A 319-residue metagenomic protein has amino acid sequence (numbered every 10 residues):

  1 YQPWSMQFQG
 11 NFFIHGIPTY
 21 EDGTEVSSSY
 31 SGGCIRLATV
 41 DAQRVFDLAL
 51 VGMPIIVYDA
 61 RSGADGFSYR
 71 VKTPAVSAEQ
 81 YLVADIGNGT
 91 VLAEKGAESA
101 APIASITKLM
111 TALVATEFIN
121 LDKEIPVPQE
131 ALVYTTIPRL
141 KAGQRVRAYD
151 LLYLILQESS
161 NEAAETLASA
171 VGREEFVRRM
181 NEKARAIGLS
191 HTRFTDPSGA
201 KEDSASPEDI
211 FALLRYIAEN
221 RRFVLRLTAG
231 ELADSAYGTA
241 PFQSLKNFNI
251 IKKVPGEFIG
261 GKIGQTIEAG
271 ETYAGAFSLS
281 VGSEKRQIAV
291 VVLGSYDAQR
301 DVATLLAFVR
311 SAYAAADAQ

Functional and structural regions predicted by a protein language model:
Y1-K72: Exported/periplasmic cell-wall-interacting domains
Q2-P3, G32-G33, E79-Q80, A101 (+1 more regions): Short loop/turn microsegments at loop-to-beta-strand junctions
F12, G16-V26, T90-A93, R185-T195 (+1 more regions): The feature captures the short pre-catalytic strand/loop hairpin that immediately precedes and shapes the active-site
F12-I14, T19-D22, V40-Q43, R61-A64 (+10 more regions): Solvent-exposed loop/turn segments at secondary-structure junctions within structured extracellular/periplasmic domains
F13-H15, R36, I55-V57, A104 (+5 more regions): Structural recognition of the beta-strand scaffold that forms the well-ordered cores of secreted hydrolase catalytic
G63-Q80, A84, L151, G172-Q319: Penicillin-recognizing serine hydrolase domain
F67-E208, R215-A218: Active-site-adjacent loops and short helices of periplasmic peptidoglycan-processing enzymes
